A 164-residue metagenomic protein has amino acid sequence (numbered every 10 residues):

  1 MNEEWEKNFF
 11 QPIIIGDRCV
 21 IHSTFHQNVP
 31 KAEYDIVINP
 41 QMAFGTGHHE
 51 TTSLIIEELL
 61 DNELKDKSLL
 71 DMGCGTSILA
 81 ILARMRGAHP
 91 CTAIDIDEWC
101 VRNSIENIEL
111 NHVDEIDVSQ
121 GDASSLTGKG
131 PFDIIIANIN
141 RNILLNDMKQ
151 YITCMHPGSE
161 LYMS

Functional and structural regions predicted by a protein language model:
M1-P30: N-terminal auxiliary segments of SAM/dcSAM-dependent transferases
N28, G45, N142: Active-site beta-alpha loop architecture of Rossmann-like, nucleotide-cofactor-dependent enzymes
Y34-P40: A short, charged helix-loop
M42, T46-T127: Conserved SAM/SAH cofactor-binding pocket of Class I
I96-S164: S-adenosylmethionine
